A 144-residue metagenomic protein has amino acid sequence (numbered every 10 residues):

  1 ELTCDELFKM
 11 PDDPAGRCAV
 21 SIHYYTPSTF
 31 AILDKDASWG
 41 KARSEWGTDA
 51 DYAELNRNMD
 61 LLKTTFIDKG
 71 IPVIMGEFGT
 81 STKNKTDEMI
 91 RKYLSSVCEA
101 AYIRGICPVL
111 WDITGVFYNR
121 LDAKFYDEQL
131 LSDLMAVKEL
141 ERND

Functional and structural regions predicted by a protein language model:
E1-I106: Extracellular glycoside hydrolase catalytic/binding regions
K85-D144: Aromatic-rich peripheral "rim/lid" segments of glycoside hydrolase catalytic domains that contact and position glycan
